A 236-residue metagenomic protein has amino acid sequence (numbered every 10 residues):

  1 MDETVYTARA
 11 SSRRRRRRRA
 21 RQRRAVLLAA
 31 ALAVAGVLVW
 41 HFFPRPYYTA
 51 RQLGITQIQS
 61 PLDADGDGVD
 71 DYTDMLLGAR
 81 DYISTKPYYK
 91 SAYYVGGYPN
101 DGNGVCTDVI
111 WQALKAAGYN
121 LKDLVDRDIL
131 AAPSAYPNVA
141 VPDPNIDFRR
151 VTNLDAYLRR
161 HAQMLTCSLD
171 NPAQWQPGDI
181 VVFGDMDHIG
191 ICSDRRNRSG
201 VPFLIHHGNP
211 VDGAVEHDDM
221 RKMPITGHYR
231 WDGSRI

Functional and structural regions predicted by a protein language model:
M1-R9: N-terminal intrinsically disordered, acidic low-complexity segments at the extreme N-terminus
S11-R15, E216-D218: A short, surface-exposed interaction/processing loop segment used at functional sites
R13-L32, V39: N-terminal Sec-pathway targeting helices
V37-F43: Juxtamembrane cytosolic interface motif at the C-terminal end of transmembrane helices
F43-D155: N-terminal capping segments
V69, L130-N209: ...with weaker cross-activation on analogous glycine-rich loops/strands in unrelated enzymes
A116-L121, N197-R198, R235: Bacterial peptidoglycan biogenesis and beta-lactam-recognition machinery
S199-I236: Low-complexity, Gly/Ser/Thr/Pro-rich intrinsically disordered linker/tail segments
